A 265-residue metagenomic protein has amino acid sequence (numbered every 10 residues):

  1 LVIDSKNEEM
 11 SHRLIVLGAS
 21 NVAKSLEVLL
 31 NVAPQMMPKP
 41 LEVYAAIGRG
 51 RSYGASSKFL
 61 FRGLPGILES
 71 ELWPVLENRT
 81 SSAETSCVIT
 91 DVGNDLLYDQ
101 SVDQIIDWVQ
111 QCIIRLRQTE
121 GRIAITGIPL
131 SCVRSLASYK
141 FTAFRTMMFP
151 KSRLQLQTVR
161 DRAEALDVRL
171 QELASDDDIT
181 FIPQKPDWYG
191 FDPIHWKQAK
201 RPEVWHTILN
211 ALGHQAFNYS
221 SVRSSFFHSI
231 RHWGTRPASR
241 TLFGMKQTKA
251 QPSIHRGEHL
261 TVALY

Functional and structural regions predicted by a protein language model:
L1-G48, T142-P150, Q215-Y265: N-terminal secretory targeting modules
E8-Q104, S253-I254: Conserved SGNH/GDSL esterase-like catalytic core that processes O-acyl groups on lipids and polysaccharides
I67-T207, A211-Y219, G244-Y265: Alpha-helical cap/lid subdomain in secreted, periplasmic, or secretory-pathway luminal O-acyl-processing enzymes
